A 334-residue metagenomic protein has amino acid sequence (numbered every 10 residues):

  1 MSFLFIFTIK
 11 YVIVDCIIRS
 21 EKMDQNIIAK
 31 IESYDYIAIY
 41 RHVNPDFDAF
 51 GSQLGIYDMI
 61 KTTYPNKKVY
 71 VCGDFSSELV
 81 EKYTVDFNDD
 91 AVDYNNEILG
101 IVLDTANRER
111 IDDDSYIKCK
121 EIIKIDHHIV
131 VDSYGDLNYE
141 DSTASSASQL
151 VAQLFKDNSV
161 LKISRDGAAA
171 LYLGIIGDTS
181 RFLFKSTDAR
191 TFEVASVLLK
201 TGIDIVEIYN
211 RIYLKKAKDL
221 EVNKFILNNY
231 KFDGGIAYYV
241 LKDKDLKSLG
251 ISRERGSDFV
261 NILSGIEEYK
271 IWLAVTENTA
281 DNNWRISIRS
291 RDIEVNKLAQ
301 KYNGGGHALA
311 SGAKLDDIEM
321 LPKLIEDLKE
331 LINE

Functional and structural regions predicted by a protein language model:
I6-R19: Short, positively charged and aromatic/hydrophobic N-terminal segments
K22-N44, A49-K82, D93-E97, S180-E334: Hydrophobic helix-and-loop "lid/oligomerization" segment in the mid-to-C-terminal part of catalytic domains
D46-D48, D104, D126, D178: Acidic active-site catalytic centers that drive phospho-/nucleotidyl reactions and related ester hydrolyses
Y70-C72, I101, E121-I125, L137-E140 (+2 more regions): Hydrophobic/aromatic beta-strand patches that form the interior of the parallel beta-sheet core in alpha/beta enzyme
E81-L137: Active-site cofactor/cluster-binding pocket
D86-D90, E140-T143, S290-R291: Short, hinge-like loop/turn segments at secondary-structure boundaries
H128-V194: Short alpha-helices
